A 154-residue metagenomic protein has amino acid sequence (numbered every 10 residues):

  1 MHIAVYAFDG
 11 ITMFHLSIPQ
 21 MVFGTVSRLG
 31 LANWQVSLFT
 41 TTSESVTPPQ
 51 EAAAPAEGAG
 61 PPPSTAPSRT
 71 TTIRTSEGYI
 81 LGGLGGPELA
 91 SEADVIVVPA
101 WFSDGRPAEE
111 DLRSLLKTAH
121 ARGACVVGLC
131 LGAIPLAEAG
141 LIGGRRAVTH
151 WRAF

Functional and structural regions predicted by a protein language model:
M1-V126, I134-E138, G143: Extended, subdomain-level signal for the structured scaffold at the beginning of enzyme domains
V126-V127, V148: Structural detector of well-ordered beta-strand residues that form the stable sheet scaffold of enzyme domains
G143-F154: A conserved active-site-flanking secondary-structure segment within enzyme catalytic domains
